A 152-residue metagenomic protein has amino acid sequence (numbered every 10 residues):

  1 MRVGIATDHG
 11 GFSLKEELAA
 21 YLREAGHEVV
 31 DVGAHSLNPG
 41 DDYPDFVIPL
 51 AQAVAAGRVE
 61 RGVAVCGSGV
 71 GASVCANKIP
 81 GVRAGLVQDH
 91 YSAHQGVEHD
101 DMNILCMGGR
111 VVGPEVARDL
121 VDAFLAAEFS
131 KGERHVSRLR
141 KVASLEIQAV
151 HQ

Functional and structural regions predicted by a protein language model:
M1, I5-A25: Glycine-rich phosphate/diphosphate-binding loop of Rossmann-like nucleotide-binding domains
R2-A6, G10-G11, H90-Q152: C-terminal binding/interaction regions
K15-E17, D41-P44, V74-C75, A117: Short, well-ordered secondary-structure micro-motifs
E17, Y21, A25, A53 (+4 more regions): Alpha-helical structural signal in soluble globular domains
E28-P39: A short beta-strand-loop structural module common to alpha/beta enzyme folds
D45-A64, S68: Short, structured active-site "lid" loops
A64-R110: Mid-chain, well-packed structural core segment of small domains
